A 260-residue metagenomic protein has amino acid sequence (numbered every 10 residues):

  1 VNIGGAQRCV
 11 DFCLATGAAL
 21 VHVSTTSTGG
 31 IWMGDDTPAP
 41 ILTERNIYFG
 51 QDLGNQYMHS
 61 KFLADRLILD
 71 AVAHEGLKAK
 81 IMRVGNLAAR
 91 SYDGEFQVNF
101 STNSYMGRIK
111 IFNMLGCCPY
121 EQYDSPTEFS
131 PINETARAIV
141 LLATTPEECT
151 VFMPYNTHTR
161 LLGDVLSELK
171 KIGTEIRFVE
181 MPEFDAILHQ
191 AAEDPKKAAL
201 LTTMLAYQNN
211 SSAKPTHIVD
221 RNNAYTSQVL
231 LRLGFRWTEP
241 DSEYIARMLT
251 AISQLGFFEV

Functional and structural regions predicted by a protein language model:
Q7-M58, K80: Conserved Rossmann-fold NAD(P)-dependent oxidoreductase catalytic core, especially the SDR/UDP-sugar
Y48-D52, D93, Q97-N99, N103-E134 (+1 more regions): A conserved pocket-lining segment of Rossmann-fold NAD(P)-dependent short-chain dehydrogenase/reductase
G54-I68: Phosphate/diphosphate-binding loops
D65-F96: Conserved beta-loop-beta element that borders a ligand/cofactor-binding pocket
A138, L142-N210, W237, I252-E259: Mid/C-terminal beta-alpha module of Rossmann-like enzyme folds, strongest in SDR-family dehydrogenases/epimerases
T216, D220-V260: Amphipathic terminal alpha-helices
